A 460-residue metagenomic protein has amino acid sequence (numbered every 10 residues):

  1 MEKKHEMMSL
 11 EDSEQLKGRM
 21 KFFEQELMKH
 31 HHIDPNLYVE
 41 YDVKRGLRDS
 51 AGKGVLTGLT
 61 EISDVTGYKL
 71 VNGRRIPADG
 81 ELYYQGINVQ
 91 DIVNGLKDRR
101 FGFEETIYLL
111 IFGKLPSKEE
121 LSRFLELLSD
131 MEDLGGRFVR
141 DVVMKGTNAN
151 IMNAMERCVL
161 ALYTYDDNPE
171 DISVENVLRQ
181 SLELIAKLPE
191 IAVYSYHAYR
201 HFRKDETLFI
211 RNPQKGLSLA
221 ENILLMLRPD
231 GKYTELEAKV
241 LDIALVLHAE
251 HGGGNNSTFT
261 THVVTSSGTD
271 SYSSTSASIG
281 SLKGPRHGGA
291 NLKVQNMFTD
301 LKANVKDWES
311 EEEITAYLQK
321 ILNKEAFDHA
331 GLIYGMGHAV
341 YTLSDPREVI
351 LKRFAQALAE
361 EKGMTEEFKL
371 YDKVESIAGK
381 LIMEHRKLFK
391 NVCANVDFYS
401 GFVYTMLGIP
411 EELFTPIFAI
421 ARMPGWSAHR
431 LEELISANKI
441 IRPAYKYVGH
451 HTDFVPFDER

Functional and structural regions predicted by a protein language model:
E2-R460: Non-transmembrane, aqueous-exposed alpha-helical and coiled segments at domain scale
